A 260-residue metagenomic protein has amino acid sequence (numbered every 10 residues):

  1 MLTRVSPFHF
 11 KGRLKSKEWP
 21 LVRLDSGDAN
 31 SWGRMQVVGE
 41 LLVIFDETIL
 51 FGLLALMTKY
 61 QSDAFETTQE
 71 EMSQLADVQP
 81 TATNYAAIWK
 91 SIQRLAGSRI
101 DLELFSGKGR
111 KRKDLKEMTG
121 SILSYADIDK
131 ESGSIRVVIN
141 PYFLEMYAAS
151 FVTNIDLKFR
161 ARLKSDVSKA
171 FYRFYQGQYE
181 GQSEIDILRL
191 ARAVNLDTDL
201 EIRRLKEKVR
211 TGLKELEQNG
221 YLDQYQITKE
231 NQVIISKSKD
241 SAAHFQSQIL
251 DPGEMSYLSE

Functional and structural regions predicted by a protein language model:
M1-E260: Charged, alpha-helix-forming regions
